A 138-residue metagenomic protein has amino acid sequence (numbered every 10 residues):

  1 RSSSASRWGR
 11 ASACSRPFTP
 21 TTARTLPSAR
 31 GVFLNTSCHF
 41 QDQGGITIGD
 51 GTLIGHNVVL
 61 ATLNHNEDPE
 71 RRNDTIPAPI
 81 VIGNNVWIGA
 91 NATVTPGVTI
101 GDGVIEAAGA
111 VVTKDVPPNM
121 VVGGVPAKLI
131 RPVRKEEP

Functional and structural regions predicted by a protein language model:
R1-S6: Short, contiguous, helix-prone interaction/anchoring segments in small proteins
R7-A11: N-terminal active-site beta-alpha-beta segment that forms phosphate/nucleotide-binding and substrate-recognition loops
A13, V98, I105-V111, N119: A generic "structured core" feature
R16-S28, F33-T99, V125-P126, R131-P138: Flexible, glycine/small-residue-enriched loop-and-beta-strand segment within the central core of proteins
N85, G103, M120: Catalytic-loop signature of eukaryotic-like protein kinases
I88, E106-A107, V122-G123: Short, well-structured beta-strand-loop connectors
P117-P118, G123-P126: Acidic, glycine-centered active-site loop in nucleotide-sugar glycosyltransferases
